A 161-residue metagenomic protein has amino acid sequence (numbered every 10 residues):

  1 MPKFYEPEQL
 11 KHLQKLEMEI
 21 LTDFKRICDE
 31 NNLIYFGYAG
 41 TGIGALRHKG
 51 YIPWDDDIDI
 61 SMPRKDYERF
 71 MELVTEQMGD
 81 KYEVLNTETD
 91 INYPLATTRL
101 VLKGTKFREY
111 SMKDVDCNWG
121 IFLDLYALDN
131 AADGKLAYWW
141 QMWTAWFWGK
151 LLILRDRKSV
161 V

Functional and structural regions predicted by a protein language model:
P2-D29, V74-D133, G149-V161: Conserved catalytic core of two-metal-ion nucleotidyltransferases
K25-I58, Y67: Active-site nucleotide-donor binding segment shared across nucleotidyl transfer reactions
S61-P63: Short hydrophobic/aromatic beta-strand micro-patches that form the beta-sheet surface supporting nucleotide- or nucleic
E68-E72: Short, conserved charged micro-motifs
G134-W140: A short secondary-structure junction signal
W143, F147-W148: Membrane-anchoring alpha-helices and their flanking helix-loop junctions
